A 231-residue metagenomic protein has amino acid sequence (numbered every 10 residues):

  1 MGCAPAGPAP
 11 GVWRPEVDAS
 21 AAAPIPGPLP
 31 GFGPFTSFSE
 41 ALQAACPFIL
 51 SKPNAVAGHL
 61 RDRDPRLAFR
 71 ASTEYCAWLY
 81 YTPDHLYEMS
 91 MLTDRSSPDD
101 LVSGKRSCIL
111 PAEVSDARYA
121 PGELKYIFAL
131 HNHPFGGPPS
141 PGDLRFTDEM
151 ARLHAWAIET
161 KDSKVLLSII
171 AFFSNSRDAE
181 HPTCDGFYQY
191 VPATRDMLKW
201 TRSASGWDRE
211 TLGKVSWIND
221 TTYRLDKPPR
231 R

Functional and structural regions predicted by a protein language model:
M1-G2: C-terminal motif of bacterial Sec signal peptides marking the signal peptidase cleavage site
P5-G122, W207-R231: Glycine-rich short-loop/terminal segments
A9-D18, I109-R231: Active-site-proximal loop/helix of nucleotide/amide-processing enzymes and allied scaffolds
